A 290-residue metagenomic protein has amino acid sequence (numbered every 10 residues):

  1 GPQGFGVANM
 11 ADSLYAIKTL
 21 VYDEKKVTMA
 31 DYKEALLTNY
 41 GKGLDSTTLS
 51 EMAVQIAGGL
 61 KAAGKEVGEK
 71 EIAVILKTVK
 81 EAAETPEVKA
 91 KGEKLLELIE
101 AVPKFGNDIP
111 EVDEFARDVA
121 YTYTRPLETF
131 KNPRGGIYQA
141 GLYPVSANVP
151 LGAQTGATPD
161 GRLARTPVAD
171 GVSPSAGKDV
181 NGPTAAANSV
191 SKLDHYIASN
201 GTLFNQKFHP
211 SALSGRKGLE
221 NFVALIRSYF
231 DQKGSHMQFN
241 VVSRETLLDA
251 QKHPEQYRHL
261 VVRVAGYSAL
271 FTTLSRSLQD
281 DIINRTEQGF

Functional and structural regions predicted by a protein language model:
G1-F290: Acidic, glycine-enriched catalytic cores built around paired aspartates
